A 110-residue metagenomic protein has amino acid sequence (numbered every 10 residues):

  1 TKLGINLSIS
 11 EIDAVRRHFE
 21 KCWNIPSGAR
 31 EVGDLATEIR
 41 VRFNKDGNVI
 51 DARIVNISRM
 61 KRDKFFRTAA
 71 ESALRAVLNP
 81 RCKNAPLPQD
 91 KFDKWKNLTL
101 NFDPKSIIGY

Functional and structural regions predicted by a protein language model:
T1-N24, G28, Y110: Intrinsic-disorder/low-complexity signature in envelope-associated proteins
G4-I12, V32, R62-A70: Solvent-exposed, acidic/flexible segments
R17-N24, R40, N44-M60, E71-Y110: Conserved "boundary/linchpin" sites in short secondary-structure elements
G28-V32, K91: Short beta-strand
G33-T37: Short, small/polar residue-rich loop motifs at catalytic or cofactor-binding pockets
